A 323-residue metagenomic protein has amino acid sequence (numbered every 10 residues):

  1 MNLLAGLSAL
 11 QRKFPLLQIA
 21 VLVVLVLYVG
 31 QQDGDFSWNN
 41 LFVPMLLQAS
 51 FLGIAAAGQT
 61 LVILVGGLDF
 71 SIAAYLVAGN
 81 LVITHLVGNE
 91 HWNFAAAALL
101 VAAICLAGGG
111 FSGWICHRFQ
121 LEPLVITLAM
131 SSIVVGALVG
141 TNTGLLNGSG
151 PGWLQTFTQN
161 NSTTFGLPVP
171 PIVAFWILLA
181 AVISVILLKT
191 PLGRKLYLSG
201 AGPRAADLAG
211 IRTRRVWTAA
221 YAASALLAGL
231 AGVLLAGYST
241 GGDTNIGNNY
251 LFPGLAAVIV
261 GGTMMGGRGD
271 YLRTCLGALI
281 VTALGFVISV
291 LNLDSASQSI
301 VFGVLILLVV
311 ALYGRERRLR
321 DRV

Functional and structural regions predicted by a protein language model:
M1-L27, A181, A201, D207-R215 (+1 more regions): Cytosolic-side transmembrane-helix boundaries in multi-pass membrane proteins
Q18-G30, Q59, S131-L138, F175-V185 (+4 more regions): Hydrophobic core segments of alpha-helical transmembrane domains in multi-pass membrane transport and ion-translocation
V24-E90, I115-L121, G262-L272, V304: Single transmembrane alpha-helix segments in multi-pass membrane proteins
Q32-P44, V139-L146, I186-G193, A220-A257 (+1 more regions): Inter-helical junctions in multi-pass inner-membrane proteins, predominant in energy-converting antiporter-like
H91-S131, L276-V281: Alpha-helical transmembrane segments within multi-pass membrane transporters and channels
W92-V101, A107-S112, T164-G242: Helix-loop-helix "hairpin" substructures at the membrane interface of multi-pass membrane proteins
P123-K189, V216-A219, Y238-G247, V290 (+2 more regions): Transmembrane helix-bundle core of multi-pass membrane transporters and related energy-transducing complexes
A228, Y238-G303: Transmembrane alpha-helical segments in multi-pass inner-membrane proteins
